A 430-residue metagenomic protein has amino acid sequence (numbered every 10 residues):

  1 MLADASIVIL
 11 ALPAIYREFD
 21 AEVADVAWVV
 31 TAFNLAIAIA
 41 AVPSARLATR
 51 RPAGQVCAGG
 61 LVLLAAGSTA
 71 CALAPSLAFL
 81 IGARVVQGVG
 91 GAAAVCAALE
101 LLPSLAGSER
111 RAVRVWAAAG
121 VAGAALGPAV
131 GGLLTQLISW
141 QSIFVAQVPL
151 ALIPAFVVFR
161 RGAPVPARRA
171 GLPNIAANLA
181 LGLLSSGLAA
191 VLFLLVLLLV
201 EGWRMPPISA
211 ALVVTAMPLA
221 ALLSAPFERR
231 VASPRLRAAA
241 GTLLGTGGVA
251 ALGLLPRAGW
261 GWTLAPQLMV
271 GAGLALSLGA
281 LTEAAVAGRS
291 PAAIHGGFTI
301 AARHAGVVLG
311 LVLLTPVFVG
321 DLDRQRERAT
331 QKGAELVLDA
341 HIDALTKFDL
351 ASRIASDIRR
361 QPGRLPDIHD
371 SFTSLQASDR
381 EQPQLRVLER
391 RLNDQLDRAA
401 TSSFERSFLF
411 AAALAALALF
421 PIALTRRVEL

Functional and structural regions predicted by a protein language model:
M1-L12, R17-A45, T49-C57, L61-V62 (+11 more regions): 12-transmembrane solute porter fold
C71-L73, G88, S104, G253: A short His-aromatic
V85-A119: Cytoplasmic helix-loop-helix junction between adjacent transmembrane helices in 12-TM secondary transporters
W116-F156: Helix-loop-helix hairpin linking two adjacent transmembrane segments in secondary transporters
V148-P166, A418-R427: C-terminal membrane-cytosol helix-exit motif in multi-pass small-molecule transporters
V319-F372: Aromatic-rich transmembrane-lumenal/periplasmic boundary elements in polytopic membrane proteins
D349-L430: Transmembrane-helix exit segments and adjacent C-terminal regions of multi-pass membrane proteins
